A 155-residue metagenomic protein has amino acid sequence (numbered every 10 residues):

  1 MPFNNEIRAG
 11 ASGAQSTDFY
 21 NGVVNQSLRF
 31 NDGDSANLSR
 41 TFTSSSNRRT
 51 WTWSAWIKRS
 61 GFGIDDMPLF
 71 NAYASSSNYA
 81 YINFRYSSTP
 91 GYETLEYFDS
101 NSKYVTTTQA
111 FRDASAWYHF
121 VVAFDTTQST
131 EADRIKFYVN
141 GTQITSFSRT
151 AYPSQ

Functional and structural regions predicted by a protein language model:
M1-R49, P90-S102: Low-complexity, glycine/proline/serine-rich flexible segments
G33-L95, Q128-E131: Extracellular glycan-recognition modules
A55, S115-T126, F137: Short tryptophan-centered beta-strand motifs in secreted/extracellular beta-sheet-rich domains of glycan-recognition
N78-A80, S102-T107, T142-F147: Surface-exposed loop/edge segments in extracytoplasmic proteins
N83, E131-R134, F147-A151: Short, solvent-exposed loop/turn and secondary-structure capping segments
E96, K136-Y138: Beta-strand signatures of extracellular beta-sandwich domains
E96-H119: Short, aromatic/His-centered strand-loop micro-motif at the edge of beta-sheets
V139-Q155: Short, solvent-exposed beta-strand-to-loop segments that form ligand-recognition rims of beta-rich domains
